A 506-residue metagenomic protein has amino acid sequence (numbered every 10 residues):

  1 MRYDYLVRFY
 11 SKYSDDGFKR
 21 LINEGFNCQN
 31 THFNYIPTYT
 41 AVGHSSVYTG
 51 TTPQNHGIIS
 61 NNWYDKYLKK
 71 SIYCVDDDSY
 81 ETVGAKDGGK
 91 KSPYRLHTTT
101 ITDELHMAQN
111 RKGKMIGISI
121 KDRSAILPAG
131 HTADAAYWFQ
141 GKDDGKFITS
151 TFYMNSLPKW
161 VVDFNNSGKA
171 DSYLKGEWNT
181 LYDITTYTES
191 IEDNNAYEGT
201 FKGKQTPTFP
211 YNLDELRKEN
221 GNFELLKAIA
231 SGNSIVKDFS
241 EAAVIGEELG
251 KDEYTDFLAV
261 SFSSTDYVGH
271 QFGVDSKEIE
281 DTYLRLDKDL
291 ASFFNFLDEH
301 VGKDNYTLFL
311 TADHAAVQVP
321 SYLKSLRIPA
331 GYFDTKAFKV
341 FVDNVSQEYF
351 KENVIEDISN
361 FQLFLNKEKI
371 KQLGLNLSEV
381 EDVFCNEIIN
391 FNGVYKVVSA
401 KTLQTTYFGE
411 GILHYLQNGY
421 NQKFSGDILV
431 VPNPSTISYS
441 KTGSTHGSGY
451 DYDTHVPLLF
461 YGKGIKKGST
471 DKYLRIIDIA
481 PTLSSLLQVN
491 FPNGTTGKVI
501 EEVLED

Functional and structural regions predicted by a protein language model:
M1-D4, R20-L21, V47, L105 (+8 more regions): Beta-strand elements within well-structured catalytic alpha/beta cores of enzymes that handle phosphate/sulfate esters
M1-G25: Active-site-proximal N-terminal segment of extracellular/periplasmic enzymes that hydrolyze or transfer
R2-F9, F33, K86-S92, F223-A230 (+4 more regions): Second-shell loop/turn segments in exported
Q29-S46, G117-A125, S261-S263, A312-A315 (+1 more regions): Short, solvent-exposed turn/loop segments enriched in Gly/Ser/Thr/Pro and often Arg
T52, S60-Y254, S263-H270, N392: His/Asp/Glu-rich, glycine-adjacent segments that coordinate divalent cations and/or stabilize oxyanion chemistry on
N62-K90, T98, D103, K121 (+5 more regions): Secreted, luminal/periplasmic, and some membrane-associated catalytic domains that remodel anionic oxygen-ester
L226-D252, T265-Y306, V383, L483: A long, amphipathic alpha-helix that forms part of the scaffold/cap immediately adjacent to metal-dependent active
K336-L375, T445-L487, E501, D506: Substrate-binding rim/cap in mid-to-C-terminal beta-strand-loop elements of soluble/periplasmic
